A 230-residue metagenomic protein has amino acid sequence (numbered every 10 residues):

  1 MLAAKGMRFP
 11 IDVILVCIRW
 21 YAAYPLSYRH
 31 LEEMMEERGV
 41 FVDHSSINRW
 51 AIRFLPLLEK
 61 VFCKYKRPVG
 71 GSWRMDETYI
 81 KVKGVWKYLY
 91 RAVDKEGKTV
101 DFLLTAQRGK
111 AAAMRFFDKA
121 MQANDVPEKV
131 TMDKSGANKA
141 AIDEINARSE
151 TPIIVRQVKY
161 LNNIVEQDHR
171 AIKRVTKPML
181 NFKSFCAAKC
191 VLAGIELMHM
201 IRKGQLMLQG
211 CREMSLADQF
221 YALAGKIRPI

Functional and structural regions predicted by a protein language model:
M1-I230: Residue-level recognition of single "structural anchor" positions that define or cap local secondary structure
